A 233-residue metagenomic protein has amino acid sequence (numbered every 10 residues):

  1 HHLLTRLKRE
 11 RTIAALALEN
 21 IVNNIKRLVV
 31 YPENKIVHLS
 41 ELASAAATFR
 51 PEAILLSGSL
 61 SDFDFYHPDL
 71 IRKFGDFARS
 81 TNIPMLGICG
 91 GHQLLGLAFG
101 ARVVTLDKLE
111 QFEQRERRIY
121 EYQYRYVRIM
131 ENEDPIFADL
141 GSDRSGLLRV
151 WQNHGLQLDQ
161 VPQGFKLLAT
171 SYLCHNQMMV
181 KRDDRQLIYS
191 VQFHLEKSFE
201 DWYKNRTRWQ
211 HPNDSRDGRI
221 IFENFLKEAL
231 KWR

Functional and structural regions predicted by a protein language model:
H1-H2, L56-L60, G155, F193-L195: Glycine-rich His-Gly loop
H1-V30: Short, charged N-terminal beta->alpha structural module
I13-A17, D69-L70, V150, T170-S171 (+1 more regions): Soluble or luminal CAZymes and related metallo-dependent hydrolases
N23-G87, F99: Flexible gly/pro-rich beta->alpha loop and the following alpha-helix that scaffold active-site loops
N82-G96, D214, G218-F222, L226: Ser/Thr/Gly-rich flexible loops in soluble cytosolic domains mediating phosphotransfer, phosphorylation
F99-Y189, F193-S198: Pocket-forming structural segment of enzyme catalytic cores
Q192, E196-R233: Acyltransferase
